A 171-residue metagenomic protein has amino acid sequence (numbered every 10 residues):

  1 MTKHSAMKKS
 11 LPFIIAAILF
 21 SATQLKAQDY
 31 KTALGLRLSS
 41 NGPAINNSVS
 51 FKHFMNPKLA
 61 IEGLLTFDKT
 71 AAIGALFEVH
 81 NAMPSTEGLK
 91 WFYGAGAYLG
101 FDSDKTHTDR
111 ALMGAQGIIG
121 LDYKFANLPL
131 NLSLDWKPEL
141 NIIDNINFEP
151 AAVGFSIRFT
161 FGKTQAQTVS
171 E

Functional and structural regions predicted by a protein language model:
M1-Y30: Bacterial Sec-dependent N-terminal signal peptides
L25-K69: Short glycine/proline- and aromatic-enriched beta-strand/turn motifs that initiate or cap beta-hairpins
Y30-T32, P43-N47, F67-I73, L89 (+2 more regions): Residues that define the transmembrane beta-barrel architecture of outer-membrane proteins
N41, D68-T70, G100-D102, K137-N141 (+1 more regions): Structural signature of outer-membrane beta-barrel domains
N47-V49, A75-E78, D104-D109, D144-P150 (+1 more regions): Outer-membrane beta-barrel translocator domains and adjoining extracellular loop/strand segments of Gram-negative
H53-L134: Gram-negative (and chloroplast) outer-membrane scaffold detector with strong preference for beta-barrel transmembrane
Y98-D104, Q116, E139-N141, P150 (+1 more regions): Transmembrane beta-barrel domains of Gram-negative outer membranes and organellar outer membranes
E149-E171: Outer-membrane beta-barrel "beta-signal"
